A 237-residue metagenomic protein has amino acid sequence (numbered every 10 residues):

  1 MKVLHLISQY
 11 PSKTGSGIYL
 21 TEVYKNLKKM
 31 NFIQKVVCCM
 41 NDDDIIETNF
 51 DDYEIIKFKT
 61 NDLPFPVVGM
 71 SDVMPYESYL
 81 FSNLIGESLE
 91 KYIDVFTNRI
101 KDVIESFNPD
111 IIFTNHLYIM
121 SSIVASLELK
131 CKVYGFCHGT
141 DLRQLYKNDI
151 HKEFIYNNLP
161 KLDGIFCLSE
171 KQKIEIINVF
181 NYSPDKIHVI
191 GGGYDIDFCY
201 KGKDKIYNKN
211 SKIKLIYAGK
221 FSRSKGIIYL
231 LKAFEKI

Functional and structural regions predicted by a protein language model:
M1-K59, F107, I237: N-terminal subdomain of nucleotide-sugar transferases
V3, I111-T114, S122-Q144: Active-site proximal beta-strand in glycosyltransferases
L4, Y207-K225, L231-E235: Conserved donor-binding/catalytic core segment of Leloir-type glycosyltransferases
F32, L145-K147, I177, D185 (+1 more regions): Acidic anion/phosphate-binding donor-loop and adjacent secondary structure in glycosyltransferase catalytic cores
N41-R99: A conserved catalytic-core segment of Leloir-type glycosyltransferases
L89, I100-I119: Short N-terminal targeting/anchoring amphipathic segment
N148-I165: Membrane-proximal helix-turn-helix segments that form the acceptor-binding/catalytic region of lipid-linked
K171, G193: Carbohydrate-associated surface elements
